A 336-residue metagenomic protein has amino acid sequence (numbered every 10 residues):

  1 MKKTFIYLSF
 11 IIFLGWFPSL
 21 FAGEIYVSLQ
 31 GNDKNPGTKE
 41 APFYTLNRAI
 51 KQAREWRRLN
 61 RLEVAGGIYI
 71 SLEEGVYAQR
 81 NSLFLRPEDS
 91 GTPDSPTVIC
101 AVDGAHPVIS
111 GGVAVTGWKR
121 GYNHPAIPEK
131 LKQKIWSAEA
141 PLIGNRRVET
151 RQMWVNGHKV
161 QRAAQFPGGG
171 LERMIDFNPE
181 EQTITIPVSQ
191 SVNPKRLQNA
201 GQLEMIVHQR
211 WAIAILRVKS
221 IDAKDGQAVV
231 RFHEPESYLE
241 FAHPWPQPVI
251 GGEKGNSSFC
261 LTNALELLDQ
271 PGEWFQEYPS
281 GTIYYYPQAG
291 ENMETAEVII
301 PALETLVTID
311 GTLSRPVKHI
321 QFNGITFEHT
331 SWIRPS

Functional and structural regions predicted by a protein language model:
M1-T4: Positively charged n-region of N-terminal signal peptides that target proteins for export
Y7-S19: Bacterial N-terminal signal peptides
E24-S336: Extracellular polysaccharide-degrading/modifying enzymes targeting complex plant/algal/animal polysaccharides
